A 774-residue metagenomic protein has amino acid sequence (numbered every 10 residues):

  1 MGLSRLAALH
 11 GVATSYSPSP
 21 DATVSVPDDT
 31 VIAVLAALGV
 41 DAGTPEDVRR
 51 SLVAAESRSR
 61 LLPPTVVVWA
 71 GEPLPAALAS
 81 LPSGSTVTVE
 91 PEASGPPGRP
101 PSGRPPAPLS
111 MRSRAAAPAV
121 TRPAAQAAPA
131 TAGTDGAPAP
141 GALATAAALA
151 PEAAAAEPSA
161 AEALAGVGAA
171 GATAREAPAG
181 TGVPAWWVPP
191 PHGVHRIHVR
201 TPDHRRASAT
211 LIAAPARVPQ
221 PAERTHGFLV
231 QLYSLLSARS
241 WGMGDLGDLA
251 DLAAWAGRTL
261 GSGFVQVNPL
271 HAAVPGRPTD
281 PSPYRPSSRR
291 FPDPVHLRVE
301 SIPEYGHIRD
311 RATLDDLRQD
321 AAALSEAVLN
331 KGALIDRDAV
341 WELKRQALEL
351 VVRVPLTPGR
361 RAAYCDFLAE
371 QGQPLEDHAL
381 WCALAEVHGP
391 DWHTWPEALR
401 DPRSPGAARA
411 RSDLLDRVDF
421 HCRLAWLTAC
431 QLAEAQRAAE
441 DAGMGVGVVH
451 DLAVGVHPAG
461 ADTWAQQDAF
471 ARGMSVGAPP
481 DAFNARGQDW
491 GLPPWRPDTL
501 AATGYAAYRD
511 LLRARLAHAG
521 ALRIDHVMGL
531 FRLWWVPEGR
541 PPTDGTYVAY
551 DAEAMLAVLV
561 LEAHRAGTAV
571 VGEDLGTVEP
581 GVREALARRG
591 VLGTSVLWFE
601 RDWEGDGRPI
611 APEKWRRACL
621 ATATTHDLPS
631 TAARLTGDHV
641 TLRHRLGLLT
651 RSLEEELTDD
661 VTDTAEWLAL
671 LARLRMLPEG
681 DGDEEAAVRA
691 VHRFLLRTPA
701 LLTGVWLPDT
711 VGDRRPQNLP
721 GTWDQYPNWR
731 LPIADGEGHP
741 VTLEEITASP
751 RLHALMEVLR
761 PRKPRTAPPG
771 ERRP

Functional and structural regions predicted by a protein language model:
M1-V267, Y305-R311, H564-R565, A569 (+3 more regions): Carbohydrate-interacting/catalytic domains
G39-P73, G84, E90-R99, P105-R112 (+3 more regions): Acidic/aromatic-lined carbohydrate-recognition and catalytic surfaces of CAZymes acting on diverse glycans
G276-A429, G455-L702, P708-D709, D724-Q725 (+1 more regions): Alpha-amylase-like alpha-glycosidases and glucanotransferases acting on alpha-linked glucans and related
